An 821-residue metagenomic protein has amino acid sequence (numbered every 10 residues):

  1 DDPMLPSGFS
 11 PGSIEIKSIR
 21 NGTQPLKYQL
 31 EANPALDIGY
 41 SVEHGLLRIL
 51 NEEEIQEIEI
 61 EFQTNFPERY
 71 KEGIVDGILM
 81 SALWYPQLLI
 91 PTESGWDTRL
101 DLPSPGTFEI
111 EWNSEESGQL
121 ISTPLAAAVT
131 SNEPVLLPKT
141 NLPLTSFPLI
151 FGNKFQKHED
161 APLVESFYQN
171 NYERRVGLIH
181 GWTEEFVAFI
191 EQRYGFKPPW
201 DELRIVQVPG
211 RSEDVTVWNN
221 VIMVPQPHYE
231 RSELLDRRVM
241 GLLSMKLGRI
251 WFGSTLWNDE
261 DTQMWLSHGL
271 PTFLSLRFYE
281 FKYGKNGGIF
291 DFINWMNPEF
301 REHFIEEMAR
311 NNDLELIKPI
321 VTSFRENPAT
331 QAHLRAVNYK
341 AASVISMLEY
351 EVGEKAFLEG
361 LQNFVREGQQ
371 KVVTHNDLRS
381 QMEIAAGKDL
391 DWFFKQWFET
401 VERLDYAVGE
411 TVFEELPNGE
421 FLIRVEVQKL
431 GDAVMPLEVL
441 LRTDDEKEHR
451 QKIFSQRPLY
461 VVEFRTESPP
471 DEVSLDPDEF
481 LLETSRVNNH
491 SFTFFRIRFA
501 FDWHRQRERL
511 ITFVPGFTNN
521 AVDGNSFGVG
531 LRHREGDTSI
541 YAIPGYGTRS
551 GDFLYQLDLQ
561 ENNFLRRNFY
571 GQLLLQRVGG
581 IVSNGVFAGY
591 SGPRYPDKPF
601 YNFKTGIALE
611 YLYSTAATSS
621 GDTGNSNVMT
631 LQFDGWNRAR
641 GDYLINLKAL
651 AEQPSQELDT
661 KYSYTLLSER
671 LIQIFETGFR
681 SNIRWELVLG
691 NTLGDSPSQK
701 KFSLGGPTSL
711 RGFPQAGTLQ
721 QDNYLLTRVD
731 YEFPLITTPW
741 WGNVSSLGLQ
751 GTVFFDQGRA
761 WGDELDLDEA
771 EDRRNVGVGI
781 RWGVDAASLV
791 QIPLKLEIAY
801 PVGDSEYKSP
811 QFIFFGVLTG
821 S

Functional and structural regions predicted by a protein language model:
D1, S13, N171-V425, V473: Hydrophobic alpha-helical and helix-loop surface patches within well-folded domains that function as non-catalytic
D2-N33, N113-G118, R442-D444: Solvent-exposed beta-hairpin/edge-strand motifs
L5-G12, G39-N153: Extended, low-hydrophobicity, Ser/Thr/Pro/Gly-biased non-transmembrane segments
G118, G536-A542, F564-G571, Y595-T605 (+5 more regions): Repeated loop/turn-to-beta-strand initiation elements of outer-membrane beta-barrel proteins
R366-R507: Beta/coil-rich, acidic/histidine-enriched accessory regions frequently appended to metallopeptidases
M435-L437, K447-R566, R594-P596, G621-T630 (+4 more regions): Outer-membrane beta-barrel initiation region
G524-S526, G530, D552-D558, I645-S821: C-terminal transmembrane beta-barrel domains of outer membrane proteins
Y546-S626, W685-P707, P714-Q720, A799-I813: Outer-membrane beta-barrel translocator/channel fold
